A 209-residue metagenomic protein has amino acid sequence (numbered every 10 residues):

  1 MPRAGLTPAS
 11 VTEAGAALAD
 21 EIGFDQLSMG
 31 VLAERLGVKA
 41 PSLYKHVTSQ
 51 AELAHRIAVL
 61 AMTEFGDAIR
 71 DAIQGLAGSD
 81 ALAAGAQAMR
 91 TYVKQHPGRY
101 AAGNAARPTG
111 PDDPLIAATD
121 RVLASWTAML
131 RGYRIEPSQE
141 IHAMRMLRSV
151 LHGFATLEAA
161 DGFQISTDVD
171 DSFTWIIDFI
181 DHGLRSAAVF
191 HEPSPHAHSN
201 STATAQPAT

Functional and structural regions predicted by a protein language model:
M1-L6, A188-T209: N-terminal intrinsically disordered/low-complexity leader segments
P8-A16, D20, D25-Q26, G37 (+4 more regions): An amphipathic alpha-helix adjacent to DNA-recognition modules
G30-E34, L43: Append "Primarily bacterial transcriptional regulators
K39-P41: Key DNA-contact positions within bacterial/archaeal DNA-binding proteins
R56, R70-A101, G110, L123 (+2 more regions): Hydrophobic alpha-helical connector segments
K94-D113, T156-Q164: Amphipathic alpha-helical segments used for helix-helix packing
T109-P137, I141-M146, T167-H182: Amphipathic alpha-helical packing segments from all-alpha helical-bundle domains
S149-S166, I180-E192: Amphipathic C-terminal alpha-helical segment
